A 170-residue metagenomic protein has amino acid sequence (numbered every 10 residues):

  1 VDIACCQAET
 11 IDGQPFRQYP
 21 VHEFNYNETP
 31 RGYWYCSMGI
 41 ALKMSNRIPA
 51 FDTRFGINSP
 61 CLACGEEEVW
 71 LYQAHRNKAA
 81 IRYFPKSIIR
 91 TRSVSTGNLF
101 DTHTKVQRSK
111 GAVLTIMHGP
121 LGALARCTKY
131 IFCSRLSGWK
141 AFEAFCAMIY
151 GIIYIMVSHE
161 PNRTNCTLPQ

Functional and structural regions predicted by a protein language model:
V1-P20: Conserved donor NDP-sugar-binding/catalytic core segment of glycosyltransferases
Q7, T53, N77-R92, T102-H103: Catalytic beta-strand/loop signature of glycosyltransferases that borders the donor
T10-D12, F24-M44, F55-G56, C61-A63: A recurrent flexible, glycine/aromatic-enriched loop bordering the glycosyltransferase active site that acts as
Y19-F24, L99-T102: Short, hinge-like loop/turn segments at secondary-structure boundaries
I40-L42, R54-P85: A short, conserved alpha-helix in the catalytic core of glycosyltransferases
D101-Q170: Non-catalytic, C-terminal membrane-associated alpha-helical segments of glycosyltransferases
